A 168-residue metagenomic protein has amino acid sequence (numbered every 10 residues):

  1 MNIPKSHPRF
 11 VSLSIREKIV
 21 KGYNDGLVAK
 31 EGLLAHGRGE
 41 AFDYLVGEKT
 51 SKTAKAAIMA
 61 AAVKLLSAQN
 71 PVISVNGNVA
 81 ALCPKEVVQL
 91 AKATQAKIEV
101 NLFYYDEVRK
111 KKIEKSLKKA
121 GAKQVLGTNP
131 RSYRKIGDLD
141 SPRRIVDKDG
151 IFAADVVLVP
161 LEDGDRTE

Functional and structural regions predicted by a protein language model:
M1-K21, V87, S116-V125, N129-P130 (+3 more regions): Charge-biased, low-complexity intrinsically disordered regions
M1-K97, E107-R109: Electropositive, gly/pro-rich neighborhoods at or near active sites that engage anionic ligands
S74-G77, N101-L102, L158-E162: Short His-Asn-centered micro-motif
K85, T167-E168: A short secondary-structure junction signal
A93-R144: Long, charge-dense
R131-F152, V156-T167: Active-site glycine-rich loop that binds ribose-phosphate moieties when present
